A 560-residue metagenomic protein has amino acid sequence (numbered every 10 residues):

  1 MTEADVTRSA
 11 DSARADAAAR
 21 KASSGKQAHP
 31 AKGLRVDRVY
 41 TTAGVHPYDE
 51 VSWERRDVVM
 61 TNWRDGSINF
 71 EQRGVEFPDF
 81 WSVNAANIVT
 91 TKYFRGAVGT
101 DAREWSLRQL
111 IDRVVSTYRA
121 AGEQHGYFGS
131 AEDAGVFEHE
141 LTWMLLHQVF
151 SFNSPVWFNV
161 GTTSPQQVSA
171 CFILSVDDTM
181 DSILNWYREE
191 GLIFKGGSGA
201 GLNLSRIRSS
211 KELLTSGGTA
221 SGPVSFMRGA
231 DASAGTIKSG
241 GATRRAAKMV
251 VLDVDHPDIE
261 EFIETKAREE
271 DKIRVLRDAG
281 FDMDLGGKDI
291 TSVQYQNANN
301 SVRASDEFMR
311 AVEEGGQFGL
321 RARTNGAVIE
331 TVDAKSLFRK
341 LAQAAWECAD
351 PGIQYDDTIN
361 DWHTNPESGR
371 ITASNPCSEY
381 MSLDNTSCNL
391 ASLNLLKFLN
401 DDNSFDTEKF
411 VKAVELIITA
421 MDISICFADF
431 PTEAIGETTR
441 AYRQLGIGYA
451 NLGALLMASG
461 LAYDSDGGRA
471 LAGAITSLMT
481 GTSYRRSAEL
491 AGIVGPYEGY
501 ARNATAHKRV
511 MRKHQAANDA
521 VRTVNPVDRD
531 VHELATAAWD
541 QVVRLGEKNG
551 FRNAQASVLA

Functional and structural regions predicted by a protein language model:
M1-A560: Extended catalytic cores of very large enzyme megasubunits
